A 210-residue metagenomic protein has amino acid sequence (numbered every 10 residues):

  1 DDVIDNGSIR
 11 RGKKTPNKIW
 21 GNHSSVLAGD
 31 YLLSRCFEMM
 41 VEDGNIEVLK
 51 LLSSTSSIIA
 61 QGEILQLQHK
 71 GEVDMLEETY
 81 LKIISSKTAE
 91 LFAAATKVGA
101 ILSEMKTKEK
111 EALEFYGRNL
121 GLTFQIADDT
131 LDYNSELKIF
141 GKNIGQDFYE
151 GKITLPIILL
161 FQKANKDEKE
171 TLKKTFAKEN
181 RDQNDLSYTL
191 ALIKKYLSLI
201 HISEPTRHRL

Functional and structural regions predicted by a protein language model:
D2-T171, A177, I200: Mg2+-dependent prenyl diphosphate-binding active-site environment of isoprenoid biosynthetic enzymes
E170, R181-T189, S203: Catalytic-core signal marking the mid-to-C-terminal active-site face
K195-S198: Metal-dependent nucleotide-binding catalytic modules
I200-L210: Single conserved hydrophobic/aromatic residue that forms the stacking wall/gate of nucleotide- or nucleobase-binding
